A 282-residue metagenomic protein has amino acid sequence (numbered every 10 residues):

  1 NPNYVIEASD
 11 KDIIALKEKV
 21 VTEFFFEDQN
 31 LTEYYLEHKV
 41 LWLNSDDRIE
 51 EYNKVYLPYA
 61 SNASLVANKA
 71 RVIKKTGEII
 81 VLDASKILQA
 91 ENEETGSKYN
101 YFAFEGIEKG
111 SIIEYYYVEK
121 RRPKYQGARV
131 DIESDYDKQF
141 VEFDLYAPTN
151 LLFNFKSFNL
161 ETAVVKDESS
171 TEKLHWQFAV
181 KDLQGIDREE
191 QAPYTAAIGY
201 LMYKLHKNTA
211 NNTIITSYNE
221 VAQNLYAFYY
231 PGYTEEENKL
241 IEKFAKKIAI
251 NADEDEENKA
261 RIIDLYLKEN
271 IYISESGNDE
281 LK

Functional and structural regions predicted by a protein language model:
N1-N3, K120-Y125, R129, E133-D135 (+1 more regions): Secretory-pathway-linked proteins and extracytosolic
N1-R121, Q126-D137, V141-E142, L281: Lumenal/extracellular ectodomains and adaptor appendage modules of the eukaryotic vesicle/secretory system
